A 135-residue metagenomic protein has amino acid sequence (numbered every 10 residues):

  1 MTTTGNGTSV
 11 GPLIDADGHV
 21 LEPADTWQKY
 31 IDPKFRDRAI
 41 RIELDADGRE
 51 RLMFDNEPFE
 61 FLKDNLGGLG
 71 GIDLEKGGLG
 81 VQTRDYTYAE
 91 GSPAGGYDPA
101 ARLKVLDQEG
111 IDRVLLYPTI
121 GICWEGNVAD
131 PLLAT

Functional and structural regions predicted by a protein language model:
M1-T135: Helix-coil boundary/capping segments in enzymes
